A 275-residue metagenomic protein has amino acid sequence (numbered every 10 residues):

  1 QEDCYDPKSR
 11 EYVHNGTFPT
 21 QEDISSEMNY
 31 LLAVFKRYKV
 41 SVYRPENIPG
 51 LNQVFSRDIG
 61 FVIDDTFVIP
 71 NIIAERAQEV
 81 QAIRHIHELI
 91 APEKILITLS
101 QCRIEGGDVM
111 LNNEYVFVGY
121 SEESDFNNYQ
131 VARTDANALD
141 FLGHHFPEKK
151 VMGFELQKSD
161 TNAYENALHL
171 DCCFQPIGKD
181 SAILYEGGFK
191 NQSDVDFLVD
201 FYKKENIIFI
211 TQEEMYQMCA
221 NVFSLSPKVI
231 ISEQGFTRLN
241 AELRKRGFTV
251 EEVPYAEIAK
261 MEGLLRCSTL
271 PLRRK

Functional and structural regions predicted by a protein language model:
Q1-K275: The feature marks the mature, well-folded catalytic cores of soluble enzymes
